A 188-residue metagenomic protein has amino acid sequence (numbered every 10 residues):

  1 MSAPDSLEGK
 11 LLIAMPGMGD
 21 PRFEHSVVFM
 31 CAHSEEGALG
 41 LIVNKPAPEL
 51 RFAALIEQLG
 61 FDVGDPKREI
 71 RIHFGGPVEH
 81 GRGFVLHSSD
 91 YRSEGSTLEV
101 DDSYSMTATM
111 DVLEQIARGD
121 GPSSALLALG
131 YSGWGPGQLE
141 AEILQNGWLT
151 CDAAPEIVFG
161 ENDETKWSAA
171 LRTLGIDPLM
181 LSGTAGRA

Functional and structural regions predicted by a protein language model:
M1-A128, S132-A188: A short aromatic-anchored loop/beta-hairpin motif
